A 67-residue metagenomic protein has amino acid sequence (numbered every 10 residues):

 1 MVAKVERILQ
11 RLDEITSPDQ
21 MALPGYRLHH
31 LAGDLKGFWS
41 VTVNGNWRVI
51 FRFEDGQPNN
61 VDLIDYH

Functional and structural regions predicted by a protein language model:
M1-W47, F53-H67: Basic, Lys/Arg-enriched alpha-helical interface segments
